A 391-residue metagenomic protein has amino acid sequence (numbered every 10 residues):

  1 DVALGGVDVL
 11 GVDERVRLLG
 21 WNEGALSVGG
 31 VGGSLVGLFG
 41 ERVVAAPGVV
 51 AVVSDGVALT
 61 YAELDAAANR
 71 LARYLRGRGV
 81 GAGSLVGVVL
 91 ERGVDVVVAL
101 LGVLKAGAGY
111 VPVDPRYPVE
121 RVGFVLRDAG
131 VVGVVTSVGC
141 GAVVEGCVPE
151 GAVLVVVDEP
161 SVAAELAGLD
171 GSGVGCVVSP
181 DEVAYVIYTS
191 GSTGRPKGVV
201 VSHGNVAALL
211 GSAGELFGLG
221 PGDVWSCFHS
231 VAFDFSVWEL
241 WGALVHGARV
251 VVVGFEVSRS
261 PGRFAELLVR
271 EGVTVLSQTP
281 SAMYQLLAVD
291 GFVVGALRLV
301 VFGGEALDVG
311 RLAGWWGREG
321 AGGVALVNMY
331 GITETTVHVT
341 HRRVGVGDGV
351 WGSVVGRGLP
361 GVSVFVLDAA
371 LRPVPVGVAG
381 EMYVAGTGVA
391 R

Functional and structural regions predicted by a protein language model:
D1, V273, S281-Y284, V324 (+2 more regions): Acyl-group handoff/entry surfaces in thioester-processing enzymes
D1-D13, G24-A207, G211, E215-G218 (+4 more regions): Carrier-protein-dependent adenylate-forming modules in NRPS/ANL systems
D1-L4, G81-S84, G220-P221, C227 (+7 more regions): His-Asp-centered acyl/peptidyl-transfer active-site segments
F39-V44, Y61, D65-N69, V157-G211 (+3 more regions): Adenylate-forming AMP-binding core of the ANL superfamily, especially NRPS adenylation
L90-L101, R116-E120, F228-H246, S258-R263 (+1 more regions): Conserved coil-to-alpha-helix start sites within the AMP-binding
E91, V138-G141, H229-A232, F255-V257 (+3 more regions): Adenylate-forming
F124, V132-G133, V224, V273-V275 (+2 more regions): Short, Asp-centered acidic motifs that coordinate Mg2+ and/or phosphate in catalytic or ligand-binding sites
K197-S226, D234-T274, R342: Conserved AMP-binding/adenylation subdomain of ANL enzymes
